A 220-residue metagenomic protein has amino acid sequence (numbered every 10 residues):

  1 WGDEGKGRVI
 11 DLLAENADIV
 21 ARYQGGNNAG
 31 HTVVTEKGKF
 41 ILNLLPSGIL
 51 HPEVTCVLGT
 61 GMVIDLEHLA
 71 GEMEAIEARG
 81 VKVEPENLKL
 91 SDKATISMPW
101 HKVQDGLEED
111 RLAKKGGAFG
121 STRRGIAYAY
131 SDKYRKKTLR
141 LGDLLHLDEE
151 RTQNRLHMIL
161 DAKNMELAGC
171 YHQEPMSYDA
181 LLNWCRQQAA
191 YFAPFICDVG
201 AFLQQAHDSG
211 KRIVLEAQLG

Functional and structural regions predicted by a protein language model:
W1-G220: Non-transmembrane, aqueous-exposed alpha-helical and coiled segments at domain scale
